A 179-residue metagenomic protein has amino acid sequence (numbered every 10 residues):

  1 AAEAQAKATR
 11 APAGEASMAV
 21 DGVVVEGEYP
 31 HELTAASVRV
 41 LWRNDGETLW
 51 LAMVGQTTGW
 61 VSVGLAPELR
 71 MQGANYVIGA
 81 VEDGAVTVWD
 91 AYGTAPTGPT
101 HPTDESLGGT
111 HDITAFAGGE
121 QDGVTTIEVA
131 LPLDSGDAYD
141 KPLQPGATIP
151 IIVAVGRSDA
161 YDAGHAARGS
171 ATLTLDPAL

Functional and structural regions predicted by a protein language model:
A4-L179: Extracellular-facing/secreted segment signature in eukaryotic proteins
